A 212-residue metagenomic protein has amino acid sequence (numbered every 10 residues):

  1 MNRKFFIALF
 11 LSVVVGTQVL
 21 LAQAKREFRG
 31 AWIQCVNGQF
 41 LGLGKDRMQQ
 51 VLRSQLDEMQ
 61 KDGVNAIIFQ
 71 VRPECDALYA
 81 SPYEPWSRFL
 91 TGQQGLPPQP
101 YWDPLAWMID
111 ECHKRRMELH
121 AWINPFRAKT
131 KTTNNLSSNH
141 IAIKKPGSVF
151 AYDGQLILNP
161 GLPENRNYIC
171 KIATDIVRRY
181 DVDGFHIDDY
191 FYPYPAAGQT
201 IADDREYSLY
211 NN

Functional and structural regions predicted by a protein language model:
M1-F5: Positively charged n-region of N-terminal signal peptides that target proteins for export
A8-G16: Bacterial N-terminal signal peptides
A22-A24: Boundary at the C-terminal end of the N-terminal hydrophobic targeting segment
R26-F28, W32-Q34, G38-Q50, L105 (+2 more regions): Active-site-adjacent "subsite" loops/lids of carbohydrate-active enzymes
G42-G44, V71, L78-P82, N124 (+3 more regions): Short, solvent-exposed loop/turn and secondary-structure capping segments
L43-D62, F89-R115, Y168: Aromatic- and glycine-enriched glycan-recognition loops and surfaces that form the carbohydrate-binding subsites
V64-P100: Aromatic-lined carbohydrate-binding/catalytic grooves of carbohydrate-active enzymes
N65, R72, W102, R115 (+2 more regions): Polysaccharide-binding and catalytic clefts of secreted carbohydrate-active enzymes
